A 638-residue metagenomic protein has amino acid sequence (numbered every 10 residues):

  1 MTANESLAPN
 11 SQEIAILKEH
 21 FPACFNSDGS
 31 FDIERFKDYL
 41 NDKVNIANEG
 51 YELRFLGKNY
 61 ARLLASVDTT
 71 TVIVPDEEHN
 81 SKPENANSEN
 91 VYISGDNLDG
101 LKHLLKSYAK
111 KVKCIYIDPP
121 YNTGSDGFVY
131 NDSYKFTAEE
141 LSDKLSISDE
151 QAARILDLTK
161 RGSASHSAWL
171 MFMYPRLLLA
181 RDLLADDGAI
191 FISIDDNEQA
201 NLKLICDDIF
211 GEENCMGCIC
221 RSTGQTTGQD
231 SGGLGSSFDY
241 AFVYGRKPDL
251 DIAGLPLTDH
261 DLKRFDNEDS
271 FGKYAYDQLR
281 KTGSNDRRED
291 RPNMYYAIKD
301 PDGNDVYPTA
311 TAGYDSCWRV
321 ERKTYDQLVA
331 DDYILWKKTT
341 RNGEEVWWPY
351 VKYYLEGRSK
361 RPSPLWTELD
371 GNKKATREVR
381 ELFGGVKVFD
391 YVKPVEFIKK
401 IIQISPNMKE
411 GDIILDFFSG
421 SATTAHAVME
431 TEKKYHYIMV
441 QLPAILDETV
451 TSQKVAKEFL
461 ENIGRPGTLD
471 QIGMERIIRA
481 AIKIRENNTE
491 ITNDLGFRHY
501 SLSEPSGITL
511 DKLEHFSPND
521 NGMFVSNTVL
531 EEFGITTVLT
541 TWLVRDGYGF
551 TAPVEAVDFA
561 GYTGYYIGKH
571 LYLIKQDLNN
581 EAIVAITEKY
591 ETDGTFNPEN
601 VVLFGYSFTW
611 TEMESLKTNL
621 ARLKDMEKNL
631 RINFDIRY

Functional and structural regions predicted by a protein language model:
M1-Y116, Y121-P175, Y333, V455 (+4 more regions): DnaQ-like (DEDDh/DEDDy) 3′-5′ exonuclease domain used for proofreading and 3′-end trimming on nucleic acids
N97-G100, L104-S107, F172-L177, L183-L184 (+3 more regions): Phosphate/ATP-binding catalytic cores across multiple sugar-kinase/actin-like superfamilies, primarily ASKHA
K110-F128, C206, I414-V428, L543: Conserved proline-anchored active-site loop of SAM-dependent methyltransferases that bridges a beta-strand
K111-A189, N197, F238, L255-R288 (+3 more regions): SAM-dependent methyltransferase catalytic-core segment centered on the flexible catalytic loop and adjoining short
A153-S163, A168, G217-S222, T226-Q229 (+3 more regions): Cysteine-dependent PTP/DSP-like catalytic domain, specifically the C-terminal lobe
M173, D186-D187, D196-L257: Signature of N6-adenine DNA methyltransferases within the class I
K247-G384: Active-site-adjacent helix-turn-beta-strand microarchitecture at beta-sheet edges that either contains or buttresses
R545-G564: Conserved helicase/translocase motor-coupling segment
